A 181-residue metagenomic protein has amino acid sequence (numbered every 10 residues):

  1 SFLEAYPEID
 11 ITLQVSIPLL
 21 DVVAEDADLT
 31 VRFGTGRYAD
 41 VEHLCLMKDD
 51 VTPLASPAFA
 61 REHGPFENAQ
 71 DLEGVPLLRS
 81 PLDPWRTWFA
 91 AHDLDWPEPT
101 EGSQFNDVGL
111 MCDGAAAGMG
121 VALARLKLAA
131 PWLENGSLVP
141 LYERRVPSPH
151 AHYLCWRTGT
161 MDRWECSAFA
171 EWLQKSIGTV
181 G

Functional and structural regions predicted by a protein language model:
S1-A39: Central regulatory/effector-binding core of bacterial HTH transcription factors
F2, F59, F169-W172: Conserved hydrophobic/aromatic "anchor" residues that stabilize well-ordered secondary structure elements
F2, I11-L13, G114, L138 (+1 more regions): Hydrophobic packing within well-folded, soluble alpha/beta domains
L13-V15, A55, W156: Residue-level recognition of conserved beta-strand positions in structured domain cores
A24, G36-P149, S176-G181: C-terminal regulatory
R144-G181: A late-sequence structural motif
